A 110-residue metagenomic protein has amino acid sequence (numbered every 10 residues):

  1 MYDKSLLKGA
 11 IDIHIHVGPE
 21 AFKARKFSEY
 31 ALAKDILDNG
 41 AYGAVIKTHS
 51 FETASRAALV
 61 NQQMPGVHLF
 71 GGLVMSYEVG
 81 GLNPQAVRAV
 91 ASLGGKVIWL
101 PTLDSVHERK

Functional and structural regions predicted by a protein language model:
M1-V67: An N-terminally biased module of ancient metal coordination in phosphate/nucleic-acid-related enzymes
P65-H68, S76-K110: Extended substrate/RNA-proximal surfaces in nucleic-acid metabolism proteins
